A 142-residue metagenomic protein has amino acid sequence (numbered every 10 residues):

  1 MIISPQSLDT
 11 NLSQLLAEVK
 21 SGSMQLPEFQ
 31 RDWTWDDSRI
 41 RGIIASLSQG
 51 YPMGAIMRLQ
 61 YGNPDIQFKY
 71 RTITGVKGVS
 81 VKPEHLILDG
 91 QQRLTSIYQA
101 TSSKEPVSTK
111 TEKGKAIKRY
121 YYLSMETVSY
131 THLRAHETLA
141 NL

Functional and structural regions predicted by a protein language model:
M1-L88, Q92-S108: Short alpha-helix boundary/capping and kink motifs at helix termini
T101-Y130: A short alpha->loop->secondary-structure connector
T131-T138: Conserved small/polar residues in nucleotide/adenosyl-binding loops
L142: Cytosolic catalytic cores of cyclic-nucleotide second-messenger enzymes
